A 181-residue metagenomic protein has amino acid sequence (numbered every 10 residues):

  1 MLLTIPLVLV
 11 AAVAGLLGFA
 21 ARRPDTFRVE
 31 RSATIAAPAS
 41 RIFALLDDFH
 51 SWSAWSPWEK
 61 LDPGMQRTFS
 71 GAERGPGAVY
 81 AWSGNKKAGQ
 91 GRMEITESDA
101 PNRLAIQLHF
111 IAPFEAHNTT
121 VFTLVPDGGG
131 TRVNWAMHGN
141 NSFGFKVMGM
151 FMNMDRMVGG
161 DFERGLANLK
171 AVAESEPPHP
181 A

Functional and structural regions predicted by a protein language model:
L3-E73: Hydrophobic ligand-binding cavity/cleft-lining segments
R22, I35-A37, K86, D99 (+1 more regions): A generic beta-sheet turn/junction motif
D25, K87, A112-A116: Short glycine/serine/proline-enriched coil/turn segments at secondary-structure junctions
A39, L46-W52, G77, R92 (+2 more regions): Extracytoplasmic/secreted envelope proteins and their assembly/folding machinery, especially bacterial periplasmic
L46-S56, G84, L166, K170-P177: Sec/Tat-exported extracytoplasmic proteins
F69-P76, E97-D99: Flexible, solvent-exposed loop/hinge segments and secondary-structure transition points
G77-N85, A105-I111: Short beta-strand segments that buttress and anchor functional surface loops
E94-E97, R103-R164, L169-A171, P180: Beta-strand/loop substructures that line and gate deep hydrophobic ligand-binding cavities in soluble
